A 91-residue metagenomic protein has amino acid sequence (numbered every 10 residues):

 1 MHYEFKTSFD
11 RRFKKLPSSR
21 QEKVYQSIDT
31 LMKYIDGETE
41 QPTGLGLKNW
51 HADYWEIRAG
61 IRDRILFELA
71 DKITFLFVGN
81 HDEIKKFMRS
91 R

Functional and structural regions predicted by a protein language model:
M1-D29: Arg/Lys-rich, positively charged N-terminal/basic patches that mediate binding to nucleic acids
H2, R11-K15, W55, A59-R91: Enriched for short, Lys/Arg-rich terminal
T7-S8, N49-W50, L69: Short glycine-enriched loop/turn motifs at secondary-structure junctions
F9, E38-T43, F77-N80: Preference for short coil/turn "hinge" residues that link or interrupt alpha-helices
R20-E22, Q26, K33, R64 (+2 more regions): General N-terminal targeting signals
T30-R58: A short, surface-exposed loop/turn module that caps and links secondary-structure elements
